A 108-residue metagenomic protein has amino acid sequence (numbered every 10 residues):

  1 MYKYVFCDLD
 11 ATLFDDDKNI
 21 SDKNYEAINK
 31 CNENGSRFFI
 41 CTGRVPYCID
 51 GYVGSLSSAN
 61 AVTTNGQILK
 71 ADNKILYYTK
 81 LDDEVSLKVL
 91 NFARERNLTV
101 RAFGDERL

Functional and structural regions predicted by a protein language model:
Y2-K18, V89: Asp-based phosphoryl-transfer active-site loop
C7-L9, G43-R44, T63-D72: Short, conserved active-site loops that position catalytic residues or coordinate cofactors/metal ions across diverse
D17-N32: Basic, amphipathic juxtamembrane/active-site segments that coordinate anionic phosphate or diphosphate groups
I28-I49, N65, V100-D105: Substrate-recognition element of Asp-dependent hydrolases with the DxDx(T/V) motif
Y52-S58: Glycine-rich loop at the start of a catalytic domain that most often binds anionic cofactors/ligands
S58-N65, T79: Short hydrophobic/aromatic-enriched beta-strand-loop microsegments
Q67-L108: HAD-like small-molecule phosphatases
